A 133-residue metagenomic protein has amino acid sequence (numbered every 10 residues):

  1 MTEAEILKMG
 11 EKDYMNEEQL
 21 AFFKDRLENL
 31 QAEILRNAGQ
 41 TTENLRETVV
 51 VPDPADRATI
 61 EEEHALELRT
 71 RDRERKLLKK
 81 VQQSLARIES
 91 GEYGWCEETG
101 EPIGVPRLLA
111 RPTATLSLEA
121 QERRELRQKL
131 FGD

Functional and structural regions predicted by a protein language model:
M1-S90, Q128, G132-D133: Interaction interfaces in information-processing and related assembly proteins
F22, E98, P112: Amphipathic alpha-helical recognition patches that constitute DNA-binding helices
L27, G100, Q121: Cys/His-coordinated zinc-binding microdomains
Y93, A114: Residues immediately within or flanking Cys/His clusters that coordinate Zn2+ in small zinc-binding modules
C96-T99, S117: Short cysteine-rich clusters marking metal-coordination/redox-active sites
I103-G104, E125: Short functional micro-motifs and their immediate structural scaffolds
P106-A110: Short Cys/His-rich "knuckle" micro-motifs
T115-D133: Short microdomains enriched in Cys/His and/or Lys/Arg
